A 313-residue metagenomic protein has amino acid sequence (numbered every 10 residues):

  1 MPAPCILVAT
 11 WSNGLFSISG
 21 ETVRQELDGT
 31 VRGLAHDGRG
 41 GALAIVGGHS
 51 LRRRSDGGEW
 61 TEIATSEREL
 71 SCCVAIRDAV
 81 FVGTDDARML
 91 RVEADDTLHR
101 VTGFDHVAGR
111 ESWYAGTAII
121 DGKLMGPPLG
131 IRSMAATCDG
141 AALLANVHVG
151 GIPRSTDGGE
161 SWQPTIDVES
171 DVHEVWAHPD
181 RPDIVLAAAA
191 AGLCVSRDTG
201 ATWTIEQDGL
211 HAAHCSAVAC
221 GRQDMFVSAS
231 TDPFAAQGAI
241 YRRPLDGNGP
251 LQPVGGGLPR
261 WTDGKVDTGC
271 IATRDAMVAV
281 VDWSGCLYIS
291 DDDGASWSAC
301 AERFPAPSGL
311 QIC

Functional and structural regions predicted by a protein language model:
M1-C313: Extracellular glycan-interacting surfaces
